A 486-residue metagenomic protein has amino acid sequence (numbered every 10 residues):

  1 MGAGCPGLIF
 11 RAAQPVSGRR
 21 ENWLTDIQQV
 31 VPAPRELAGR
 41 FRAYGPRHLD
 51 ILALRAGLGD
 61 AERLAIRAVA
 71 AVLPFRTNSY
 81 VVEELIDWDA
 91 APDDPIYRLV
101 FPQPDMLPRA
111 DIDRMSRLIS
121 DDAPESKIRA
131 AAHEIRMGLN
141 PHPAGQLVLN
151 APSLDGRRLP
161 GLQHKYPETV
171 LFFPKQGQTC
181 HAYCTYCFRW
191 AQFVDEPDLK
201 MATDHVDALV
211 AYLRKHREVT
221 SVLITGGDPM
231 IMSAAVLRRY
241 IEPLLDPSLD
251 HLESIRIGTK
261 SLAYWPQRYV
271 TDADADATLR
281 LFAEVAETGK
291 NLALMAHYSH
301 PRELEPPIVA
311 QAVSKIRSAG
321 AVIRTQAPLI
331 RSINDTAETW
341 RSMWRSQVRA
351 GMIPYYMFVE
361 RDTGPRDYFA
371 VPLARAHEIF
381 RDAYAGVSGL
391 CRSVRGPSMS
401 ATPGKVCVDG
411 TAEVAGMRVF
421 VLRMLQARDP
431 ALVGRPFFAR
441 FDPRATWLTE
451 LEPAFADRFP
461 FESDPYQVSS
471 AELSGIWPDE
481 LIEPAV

Functional and structural regions predicted by a protein language model:
M1-H164: Flexible, acidic/Gly-rich N-terminal and inter-domain linker regions that tether and position cofactor-handling modules
A65-L73, L162, F172, P197-D198 (+4 more regions): Conserved aromatic-histidine-acidic binding/catalytic patches
P74-F75, P229-I231, T363, S398: Gly/Ser/Thr-rich loops at beta-strand to alpha-helix junctions that form or flank small-molecule/cofactor-binding
R76-T77, V82, F380-A485: C-terminal accessory regions of radical SAM enzymes
D111-F173, Y186-G289: Conserved Radical SAM active-site core
K175-Y183: Cysteine-centered iron-sulfur cluster-binding motifs in ferredoxin-type domains/subunits of redox enzymes
T179, L262, S299-P301, I330 (+3 more regions): Short, glycine-/Ser/Thr-/acidic-enriched flexible segments
D207-R214, M230-R375, I379-V387: Conserved AdoMet/S-adenosylmethionine-binding subsite of the radical SAM
